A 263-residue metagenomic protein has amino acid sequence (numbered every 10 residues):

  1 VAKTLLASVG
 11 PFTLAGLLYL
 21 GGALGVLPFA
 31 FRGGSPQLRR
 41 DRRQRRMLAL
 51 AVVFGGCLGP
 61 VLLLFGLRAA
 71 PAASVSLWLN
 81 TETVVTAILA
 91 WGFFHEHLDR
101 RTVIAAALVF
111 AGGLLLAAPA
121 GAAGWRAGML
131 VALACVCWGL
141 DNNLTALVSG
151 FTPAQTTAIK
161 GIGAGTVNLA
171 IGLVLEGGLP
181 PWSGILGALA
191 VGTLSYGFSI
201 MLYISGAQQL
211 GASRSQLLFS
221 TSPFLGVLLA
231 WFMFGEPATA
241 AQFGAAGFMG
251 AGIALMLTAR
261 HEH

Functional and structural regions predicted by a protein language model:
V1-A2, L27-V75, L79, A87 (+2 more regions): Specific transmembrane alpha-helical segments of multi-pass solute transporters/efflux pumps, especially DMT/EamA
L5, L14, L18, G66 (+8 more regions): Hydrophobic/aromatic residues within transmembrane alpha-helices of multi-pass small-molecule transporters
A7-L58, V85, C137-D141, A158-E176 (+2 more regions): Transmembrane alpha-helices of multi-pass small-molecule transport proteins
S8-G16, R40-R46, G113, A118-C137 (+2 more regions): Juxtamembrane helix-entry segments on the extracytoplasmic side of multipass membrane proteins
A15-L17, P60, S74-T83, L144-G165 (+1 more regions): Helix-helix packing/entry segments at the starts of transmembrane helices
L17-G21, L50, F54, T81 (+7 more regions): Hydrophobic residues within alpha-helical transmembrane segments of multi-pass solute transporters/permease subunits
V26, L89, F93, L98-A118 (+6 more regions): Hydrophobic transmembrane alpha-helices of multi-pass small-molecule transport proteins
R42-V52, L98-V109, G128, F151-G161 (+1 more regions): Cytoplasmic-side transmembrane-helix entry/capping segments in multi-pass membrane proteins
